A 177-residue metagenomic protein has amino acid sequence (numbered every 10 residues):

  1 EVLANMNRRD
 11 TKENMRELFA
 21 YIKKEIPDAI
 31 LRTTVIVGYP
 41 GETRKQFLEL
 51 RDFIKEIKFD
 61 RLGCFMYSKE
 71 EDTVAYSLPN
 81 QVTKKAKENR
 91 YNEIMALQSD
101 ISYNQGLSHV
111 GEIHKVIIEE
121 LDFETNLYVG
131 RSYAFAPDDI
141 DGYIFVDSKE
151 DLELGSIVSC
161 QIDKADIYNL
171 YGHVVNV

Functional and structural regions predicted by a protein language model:
E1-R61, Y67-A86: Conserved non-cysteine loop/helix-boundary elements of the Radical SAM core domain that shape
S77-V177: Terminal RNA-binding accessory module
